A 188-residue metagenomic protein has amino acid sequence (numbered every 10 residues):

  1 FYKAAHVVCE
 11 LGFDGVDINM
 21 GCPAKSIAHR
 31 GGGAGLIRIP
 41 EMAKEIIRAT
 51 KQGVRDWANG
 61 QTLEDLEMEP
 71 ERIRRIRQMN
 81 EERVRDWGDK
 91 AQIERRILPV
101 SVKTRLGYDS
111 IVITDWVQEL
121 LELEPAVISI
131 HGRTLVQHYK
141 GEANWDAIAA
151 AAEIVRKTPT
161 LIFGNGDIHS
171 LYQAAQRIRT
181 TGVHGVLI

Functional and structural regions predicted by a protein language model:
F1-I188: Flavin-dependent oxidoreductase catalytic cores
